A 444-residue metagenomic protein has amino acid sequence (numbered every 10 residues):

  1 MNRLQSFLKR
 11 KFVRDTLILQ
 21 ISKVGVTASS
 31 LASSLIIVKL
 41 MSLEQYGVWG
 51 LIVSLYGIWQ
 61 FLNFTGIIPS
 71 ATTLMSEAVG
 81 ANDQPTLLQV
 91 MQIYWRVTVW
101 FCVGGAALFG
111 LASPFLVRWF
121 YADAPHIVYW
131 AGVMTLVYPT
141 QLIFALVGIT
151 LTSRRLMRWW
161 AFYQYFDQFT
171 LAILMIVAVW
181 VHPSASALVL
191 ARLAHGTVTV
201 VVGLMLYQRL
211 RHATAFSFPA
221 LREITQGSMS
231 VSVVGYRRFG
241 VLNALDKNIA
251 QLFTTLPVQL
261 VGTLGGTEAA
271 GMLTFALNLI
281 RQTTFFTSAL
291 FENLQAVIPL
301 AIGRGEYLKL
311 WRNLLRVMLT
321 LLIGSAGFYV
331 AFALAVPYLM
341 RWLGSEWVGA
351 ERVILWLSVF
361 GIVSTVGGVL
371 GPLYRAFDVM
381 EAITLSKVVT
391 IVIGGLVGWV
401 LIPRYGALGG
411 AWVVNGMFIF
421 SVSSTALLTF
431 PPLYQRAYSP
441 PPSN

Functional and structural regions predicted by a protein language model:
M1-F12, A185-S186, G203-T254, V297 (+2 more regions): Interhelical loop/hinge segments that connect adjacent transmembrane helices in multipass membrane
K9, V13, S113-M134, Y307-L308 (+2 more regions): Interfacial segments at transmembrane-helix termini and the short loops linking adjacent helices
K11-S76, A106-G110, V137, V241-E268 (+3 more regions): Signature of the first transmembrane helix
L31-Y46, V117-F120, V179-V181, L245 (+4 more regions): Helix-terminus/linker motif at the lipid-water interface of multi-pass membrane proteins
I37-I58, H126-V128, A185-L190, V231-F239 (+4 more regions): Interfacial/gating helices of multi-pass transporter permease domains
T65-A81, T152-S153, A276, I280-R304 (+1 more regions): Helix-loop junctions and terminal segments of transmembrane helices in multi-pass membrane transport/translocation
V128, G132, F162-L221, V389-I393 (+1 more regions): Hydrophobic alpha-helical transmembrane segments
P139-F166, S186, S358-V388: Membrane-interface junctions at transmembrane-helix termini in multi-pass inner-membrane proteins
